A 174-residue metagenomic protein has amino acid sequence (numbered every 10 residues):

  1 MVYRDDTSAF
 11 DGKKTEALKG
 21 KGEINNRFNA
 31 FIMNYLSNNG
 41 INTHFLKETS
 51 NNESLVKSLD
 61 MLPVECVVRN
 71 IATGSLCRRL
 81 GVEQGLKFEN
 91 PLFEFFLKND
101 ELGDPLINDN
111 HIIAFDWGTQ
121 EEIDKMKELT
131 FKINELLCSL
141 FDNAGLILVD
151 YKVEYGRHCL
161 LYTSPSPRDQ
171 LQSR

Functional and structural regions predicted by a protein language model:
M1-L97: Active-site loop/lid in soluble adenylation, ligation, and acyl-transfer enzymes
K13-I24, L106-L129: Short histidine-centered catalytic/ligand-binding loop motif
Y35, L140, Q170: Short alpha-helical functional segments enriched in proximate histidine and acidic residues
K47-T49, F141-R157: A short glycine-rich, hydrophobically flanked beta-strand micro-motif that places a catalytic Asp/Glu for divalent metal
L86, N90-G118: An exposed, glycine/acidic-rich loop-and-rim segment of catalytic or binding clefts
G118-V149: A long amphipathic alpha-helix within ATP-dependent nucleotide-binding catalytic cores
Y162-D169: Conserved small/polar residues in nucleotide/adenosyl-binding loops
R174: C-terminal active-site "lid" helix and adjoining low-complexity regulatory extension at the edge of ATP-using catalytic
